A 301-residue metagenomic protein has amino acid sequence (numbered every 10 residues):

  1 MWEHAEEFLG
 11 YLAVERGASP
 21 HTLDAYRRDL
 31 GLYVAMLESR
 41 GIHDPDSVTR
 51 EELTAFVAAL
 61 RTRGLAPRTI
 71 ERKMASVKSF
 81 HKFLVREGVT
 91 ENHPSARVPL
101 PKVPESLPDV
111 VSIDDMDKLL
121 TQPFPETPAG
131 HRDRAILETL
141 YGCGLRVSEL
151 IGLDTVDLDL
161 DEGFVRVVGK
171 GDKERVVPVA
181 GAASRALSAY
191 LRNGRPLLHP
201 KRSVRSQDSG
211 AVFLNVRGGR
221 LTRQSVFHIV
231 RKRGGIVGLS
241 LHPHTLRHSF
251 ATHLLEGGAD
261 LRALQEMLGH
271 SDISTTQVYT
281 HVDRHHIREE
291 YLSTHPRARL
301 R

Functional and structural regions predicted by a protein language model:
M1-R301: Conserved catalytic core of the tyrosine transesterase superfamily
